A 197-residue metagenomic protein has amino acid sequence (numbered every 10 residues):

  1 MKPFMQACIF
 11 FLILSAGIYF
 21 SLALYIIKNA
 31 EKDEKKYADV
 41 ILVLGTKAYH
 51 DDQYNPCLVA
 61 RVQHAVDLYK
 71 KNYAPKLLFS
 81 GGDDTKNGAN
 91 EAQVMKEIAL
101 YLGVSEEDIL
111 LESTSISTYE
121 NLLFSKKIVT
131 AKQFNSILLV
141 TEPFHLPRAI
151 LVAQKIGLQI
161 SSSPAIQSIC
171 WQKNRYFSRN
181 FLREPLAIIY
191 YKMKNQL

Functional and structural regions predicted by a protein language model:
M1-F4: Positively charged n-region of N-terminal signal peptides that target proteins for export
Q6-S21: Hydrophobic membrane-insertion alpha-helices, especially the h-region of bacterial N-terminal signal peptides
L22-Y176, N180-F181: A structural signal for short, hydrophobic/glycine-enriched beta-strand patches
N174-L197: A transmembrane-helix-recognition feature enriched in membrane-embedded lipid enzymes and envelope glyco-/phospholipid
